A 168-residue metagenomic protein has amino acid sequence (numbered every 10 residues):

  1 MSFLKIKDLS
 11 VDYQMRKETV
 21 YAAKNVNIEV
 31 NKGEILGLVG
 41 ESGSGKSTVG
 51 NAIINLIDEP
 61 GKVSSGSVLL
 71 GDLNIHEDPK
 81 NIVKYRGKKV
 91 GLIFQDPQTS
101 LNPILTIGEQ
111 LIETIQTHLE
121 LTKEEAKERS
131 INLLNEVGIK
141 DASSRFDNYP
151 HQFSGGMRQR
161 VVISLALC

Functional and structural regions predicted by a protein language model:
M1-C168: ABC transporter nucleotide-binding domains
